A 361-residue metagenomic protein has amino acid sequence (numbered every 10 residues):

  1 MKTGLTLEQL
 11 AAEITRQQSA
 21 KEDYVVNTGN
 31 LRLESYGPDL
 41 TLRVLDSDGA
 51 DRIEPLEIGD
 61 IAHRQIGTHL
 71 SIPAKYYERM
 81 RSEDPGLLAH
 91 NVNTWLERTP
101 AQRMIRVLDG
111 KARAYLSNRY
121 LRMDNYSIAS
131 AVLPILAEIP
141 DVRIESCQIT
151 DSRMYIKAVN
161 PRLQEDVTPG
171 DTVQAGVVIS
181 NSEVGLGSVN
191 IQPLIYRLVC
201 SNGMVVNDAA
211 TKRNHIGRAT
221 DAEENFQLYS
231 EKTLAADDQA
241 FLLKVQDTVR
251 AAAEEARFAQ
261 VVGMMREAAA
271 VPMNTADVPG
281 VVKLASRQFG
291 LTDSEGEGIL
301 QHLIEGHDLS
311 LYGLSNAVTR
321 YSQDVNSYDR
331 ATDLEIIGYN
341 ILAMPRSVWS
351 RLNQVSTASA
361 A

Functional and structural regions predicted by a protein language model:
M1-S130, I139-P140: Feature for intrinsically disordered/low-complexity regulatory segments and propeptides
R122-S130, A137-A361: Intrinsic disorder/low-complexity polar-acidic segments
